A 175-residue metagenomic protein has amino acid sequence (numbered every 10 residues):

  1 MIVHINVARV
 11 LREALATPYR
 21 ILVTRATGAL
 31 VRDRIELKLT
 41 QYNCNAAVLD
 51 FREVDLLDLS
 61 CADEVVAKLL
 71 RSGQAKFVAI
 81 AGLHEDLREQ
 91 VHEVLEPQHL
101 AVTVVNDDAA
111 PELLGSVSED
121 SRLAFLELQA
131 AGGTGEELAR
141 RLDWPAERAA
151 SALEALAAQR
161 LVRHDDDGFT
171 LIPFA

Functional and structural regions predicted by a protein language model:
M1-I21: Domain-start "cap" segments at the beginnings of catalytic or binding domains
V10, L22-A46, F51-L100: Amphipathic alpha-helical interaction surfaces in cytosolic regulatory modules
T40-Q41, E127-G132: Short helix-capping/hinge SLiMs at alpha-helix to coil transitions
V48, A130-L142: Short acidic, hydrophobic short linear motifs in intrinsically disordered regions
E96-E127, T170: Short alpha-helical segments that sit at the start of domains
V117-S118, G132, H164-A175: Short, cationic-aromatic polyanion-contact patches
D143-A158: Short amphipathic alpha-helical interaction segments
